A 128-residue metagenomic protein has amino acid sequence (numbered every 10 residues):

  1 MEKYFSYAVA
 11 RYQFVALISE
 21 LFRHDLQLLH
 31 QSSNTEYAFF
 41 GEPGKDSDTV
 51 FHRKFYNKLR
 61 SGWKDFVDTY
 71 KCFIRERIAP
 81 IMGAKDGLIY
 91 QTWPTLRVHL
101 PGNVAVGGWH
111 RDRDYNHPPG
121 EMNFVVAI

Functional and structural regions predicted by a protein language model:
M1-I81, K85: N-terminal auxiliary "cap/dimerization" subdomain that precedes the catalytic jelly-roll/cupin core of mononuclear
E76-I128: Conserved double-stranded beta-helix
